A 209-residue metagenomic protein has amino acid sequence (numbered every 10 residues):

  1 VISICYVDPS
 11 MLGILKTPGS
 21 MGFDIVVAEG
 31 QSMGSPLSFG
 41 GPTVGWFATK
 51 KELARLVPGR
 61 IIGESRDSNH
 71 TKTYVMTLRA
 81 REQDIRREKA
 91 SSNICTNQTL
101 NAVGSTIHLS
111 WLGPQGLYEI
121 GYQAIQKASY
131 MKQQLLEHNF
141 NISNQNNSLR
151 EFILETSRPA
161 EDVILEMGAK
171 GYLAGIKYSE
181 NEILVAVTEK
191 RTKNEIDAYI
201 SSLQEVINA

Functional and structural regions predicted by a protein language model:
V1-T73, H138-N139, L154-S157, E161-L165 (+3 more regions): Conserved PLP-enzyme active-site core in the AAT-like
M33-H138, I142-Q145: Active-site C-terminal subdomain of aminotransferase-like
Q115-Y199: Conserved C-terminal alpha-helix-loop-beta "cap" of PLP-dependent enzymes that closes/shapes the active-site mouth
